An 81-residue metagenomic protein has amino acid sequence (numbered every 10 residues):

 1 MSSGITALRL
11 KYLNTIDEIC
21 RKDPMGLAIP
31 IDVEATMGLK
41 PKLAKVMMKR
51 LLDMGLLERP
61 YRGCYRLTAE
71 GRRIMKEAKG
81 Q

Functional and structural regions predicted by a protein language model:
M1-K22, G80: Short alpha-helical segments that sit at the start of domains
K22-T36: Short acidic, hydrophobic short linear motifs in intrinsically disordered regions
G38-D53: Short amphipathic alpha-helical interaction segments
L52-R62: A short, conserved structural fragment
G63-A69: Minor-groove-contacting beta-hairpin "wing" of winged helix-turn-helix DNA-binding domains
R72-Q81: Short, amphipathic alpha-helical interaction segments positioned at domain boundaries
